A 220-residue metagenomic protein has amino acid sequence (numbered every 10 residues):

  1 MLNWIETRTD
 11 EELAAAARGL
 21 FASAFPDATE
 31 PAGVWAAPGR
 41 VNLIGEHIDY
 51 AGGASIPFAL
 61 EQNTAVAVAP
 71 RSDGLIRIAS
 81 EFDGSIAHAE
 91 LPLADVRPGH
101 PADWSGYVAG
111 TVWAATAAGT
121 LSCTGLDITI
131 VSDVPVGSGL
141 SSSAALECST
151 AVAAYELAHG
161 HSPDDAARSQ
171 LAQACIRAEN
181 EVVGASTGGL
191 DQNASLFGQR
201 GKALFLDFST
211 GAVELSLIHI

Functional and structural regions predicted by a protein language model:
M1-A144, C148-R168, Q173-V183, T187 (+2 more regions): ATP-binding N-lobe of GHMP and related small-molecule kinases
A194: Short, glycine/acidic-enriched loop or turn micro-motifs at the edges of active sites
F208: Active-site donor-binding loop signature of nucleotide-sugar glycosyltransferases
I218-I220: Conserved small/polar residues in nucleotide/adenosyl-binding loops
